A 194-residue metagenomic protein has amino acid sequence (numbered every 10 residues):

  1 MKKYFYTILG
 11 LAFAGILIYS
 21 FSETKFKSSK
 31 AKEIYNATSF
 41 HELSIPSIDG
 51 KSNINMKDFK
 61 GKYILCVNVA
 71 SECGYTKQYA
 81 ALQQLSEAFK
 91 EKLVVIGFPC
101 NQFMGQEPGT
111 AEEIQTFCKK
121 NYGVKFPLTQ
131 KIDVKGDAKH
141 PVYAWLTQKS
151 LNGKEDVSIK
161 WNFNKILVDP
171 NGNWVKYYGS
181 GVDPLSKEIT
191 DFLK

Functional and structural regions predicted by a protein language model:
M1-S29: Bacterial Sec-dependent N-terminal signal peptides
K25-M56, P141: N-terminal "domain-start" segment that seeds a small globular fold
K60-Y63, E72, T76-N101, K119-Y122: Conserved helix-turn-beta segment immediately C-terminal to the redox Cys motif in thioredoxin-like folds
K77, A81-Q84, G109, E113 (+3 more regions): Extracytoplasmic/secreted proteins, especially bacterial periplasmic and envelope-associated proteins
K92-G109, K125-G136: Thiol-based oxidoreductase modules, predominantly thioredoxin-like and allied folds used for disulfide exchange
E112-N162: Short, internal strand/loop/helix patches that form the active-site neighborhood or redox-interaction surface
A144, Q148-K194: Thiol-/selenol-based redox modules, centered on thioredoxin-like and closely related oxidoreductase domains
